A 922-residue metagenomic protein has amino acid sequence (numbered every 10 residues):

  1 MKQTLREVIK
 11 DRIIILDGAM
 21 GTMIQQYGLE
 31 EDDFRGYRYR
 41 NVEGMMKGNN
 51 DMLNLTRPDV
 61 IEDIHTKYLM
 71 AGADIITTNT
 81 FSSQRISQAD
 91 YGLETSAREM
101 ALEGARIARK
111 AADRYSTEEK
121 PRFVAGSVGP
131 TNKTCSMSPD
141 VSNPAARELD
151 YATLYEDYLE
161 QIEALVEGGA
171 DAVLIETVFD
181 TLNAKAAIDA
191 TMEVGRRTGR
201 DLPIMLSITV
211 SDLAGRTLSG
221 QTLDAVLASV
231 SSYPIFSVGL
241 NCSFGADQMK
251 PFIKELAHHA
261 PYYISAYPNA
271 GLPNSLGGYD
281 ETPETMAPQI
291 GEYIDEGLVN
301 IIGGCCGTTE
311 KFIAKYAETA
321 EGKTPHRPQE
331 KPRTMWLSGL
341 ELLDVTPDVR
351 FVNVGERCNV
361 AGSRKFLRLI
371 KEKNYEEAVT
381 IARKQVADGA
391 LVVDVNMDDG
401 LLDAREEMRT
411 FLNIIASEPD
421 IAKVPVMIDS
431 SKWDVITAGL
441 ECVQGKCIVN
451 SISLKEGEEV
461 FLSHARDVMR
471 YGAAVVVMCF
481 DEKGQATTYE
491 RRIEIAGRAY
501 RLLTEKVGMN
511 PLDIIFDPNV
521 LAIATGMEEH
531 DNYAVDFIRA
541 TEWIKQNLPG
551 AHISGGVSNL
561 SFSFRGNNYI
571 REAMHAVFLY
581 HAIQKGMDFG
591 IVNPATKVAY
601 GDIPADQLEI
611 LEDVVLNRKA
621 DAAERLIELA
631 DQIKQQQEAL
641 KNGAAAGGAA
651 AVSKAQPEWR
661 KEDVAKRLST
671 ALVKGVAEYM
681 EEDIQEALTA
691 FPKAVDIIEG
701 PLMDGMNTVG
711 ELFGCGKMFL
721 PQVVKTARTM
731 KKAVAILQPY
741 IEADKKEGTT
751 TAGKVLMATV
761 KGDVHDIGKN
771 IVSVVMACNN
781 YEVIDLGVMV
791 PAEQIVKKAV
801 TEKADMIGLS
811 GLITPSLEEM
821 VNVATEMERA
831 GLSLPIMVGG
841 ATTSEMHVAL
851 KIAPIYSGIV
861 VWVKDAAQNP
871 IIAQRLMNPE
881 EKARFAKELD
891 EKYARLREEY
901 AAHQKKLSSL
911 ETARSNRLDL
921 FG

Functional and structural regions predicted by a protein language model:
M1-G922: Domain-level signal for soluble alpha/beta catalytic cores
